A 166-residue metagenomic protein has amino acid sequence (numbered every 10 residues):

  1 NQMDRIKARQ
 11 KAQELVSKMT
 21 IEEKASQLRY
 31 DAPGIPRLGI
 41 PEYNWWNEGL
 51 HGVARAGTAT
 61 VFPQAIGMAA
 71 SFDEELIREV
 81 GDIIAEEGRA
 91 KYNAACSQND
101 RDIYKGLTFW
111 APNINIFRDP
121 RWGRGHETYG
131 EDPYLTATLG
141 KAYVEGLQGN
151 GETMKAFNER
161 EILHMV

Functional and structural regions predicted by a protein language model:
N1-V166: Glycoside hydrolase catalytic-domain context in secreted enzymes
